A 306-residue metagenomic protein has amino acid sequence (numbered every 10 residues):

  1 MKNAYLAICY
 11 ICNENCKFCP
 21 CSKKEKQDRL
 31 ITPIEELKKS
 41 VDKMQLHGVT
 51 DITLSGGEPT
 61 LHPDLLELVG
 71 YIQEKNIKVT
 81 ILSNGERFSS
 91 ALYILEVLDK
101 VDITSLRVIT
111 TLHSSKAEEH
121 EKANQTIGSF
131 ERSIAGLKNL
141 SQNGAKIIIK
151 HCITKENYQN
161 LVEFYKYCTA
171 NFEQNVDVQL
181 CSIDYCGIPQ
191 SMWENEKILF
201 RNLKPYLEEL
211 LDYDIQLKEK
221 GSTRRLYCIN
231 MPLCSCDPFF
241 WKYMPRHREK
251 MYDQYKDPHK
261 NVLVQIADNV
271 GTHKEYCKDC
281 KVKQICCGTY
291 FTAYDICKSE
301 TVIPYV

Functional and structural regions predicted by a protein language model:
M1-E35, K283: Canonical Radical SAM [4Fe-4S] cluster-binding loop centered on the CxxxCxxC motif and its immediate flanking residues
C12, C16-C21, C228, C234-C236 (+2 more regions): Disulfide-bonded cysteines in secreted/extracellular proteins and peptides
E14-F18, E118-E119, C186-S191: Short acidic/His/Gly/Ser-rich catalytic and metal-binding motifs that mark active-site loops of diverse hydrolases
L37-T53, H62-C181: Radical SAM/AdoMet-radical enzyme domain recognition
G56-G57: Active-site beta-strand/loop signature of hydrolases that rely on acidic residues for catalysis
T111, K122, T126-Q265, N269: Radical SAM enzyme [4Fe-4S]-AdoMet core and its adjacent flexible, acidic and glycine-rich loops/tails across
V262, I266-V306: Radical SAM enzyme core and accessory elements
